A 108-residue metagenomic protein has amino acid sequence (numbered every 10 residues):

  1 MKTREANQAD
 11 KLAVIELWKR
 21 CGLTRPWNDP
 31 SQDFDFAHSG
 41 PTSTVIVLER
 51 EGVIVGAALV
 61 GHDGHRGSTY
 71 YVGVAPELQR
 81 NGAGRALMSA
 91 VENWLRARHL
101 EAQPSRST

Functional and structural regions predicted by a protein language model:
M1-A13: A short beta-loop-alpha structural element at the N-terminal edge of CoA-dependent acyl/N-acetyltransferase catalytic
K11, I15-A37: Conserved GNAT-fold acetyl-CoA-binding loop/helix
F36-V47, S68: A short helix-loop-beta-strand connector motif used in the catalytic cores of GNAT acetyltransferases and, in some
V47, V53-G61, S68-G73: Conserved beta-strand in the GNAT
G61-Y70, Q79, R98-A102: A conserved beta-turn-beta hairpin within the catalytic core of GNAT-like acetyltransferases that forms part
V72-Q79, T108: A short, internal acetyl-CoA/4′-phosphopantetheine-binding micro-motif in the GNAT/acyltransferase core
R80-N93: Conserved acetyl-CoA-binding loop-helix of GNAT-fold acetyltransferases
M88, L95-T108: Conserved GNAT acetyl-CoA-binding A-motif
